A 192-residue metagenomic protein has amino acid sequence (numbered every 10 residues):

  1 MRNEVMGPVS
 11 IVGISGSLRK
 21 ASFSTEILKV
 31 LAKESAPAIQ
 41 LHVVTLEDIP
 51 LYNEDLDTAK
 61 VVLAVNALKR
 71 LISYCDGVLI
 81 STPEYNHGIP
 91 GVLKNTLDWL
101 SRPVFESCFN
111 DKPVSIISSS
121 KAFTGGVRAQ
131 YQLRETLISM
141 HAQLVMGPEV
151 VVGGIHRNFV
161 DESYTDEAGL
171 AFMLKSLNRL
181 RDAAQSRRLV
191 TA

Functional and structural regions predicted by a protein language model:
R2-V12, Q143-A192: Glycine-rich phosphate/pyrophosphate-binding loop and the adjoining helix
V5-A38: N-terminal beta1-alpha1 ligand-phosphate binding loop
S10, Q40-H42, P113: Residues at the starts of beta-strands that form the adenosine-phosphate
I11, S24, L28, V65 (+4 more regions): A general structural signal for well-ordered alpha-helical segments in protein cores
A36-H42, A142-Q143: A generic structural motif
L46-L63, H156-V160: N-terminal beta-loop-helix "entrance" segment that forms/cooperates in small-molecule cofactor or anionic ligand
K60-H141: Helix-loop-strand module that forms the ligand-binding subsite of alpha/beta enzymes
